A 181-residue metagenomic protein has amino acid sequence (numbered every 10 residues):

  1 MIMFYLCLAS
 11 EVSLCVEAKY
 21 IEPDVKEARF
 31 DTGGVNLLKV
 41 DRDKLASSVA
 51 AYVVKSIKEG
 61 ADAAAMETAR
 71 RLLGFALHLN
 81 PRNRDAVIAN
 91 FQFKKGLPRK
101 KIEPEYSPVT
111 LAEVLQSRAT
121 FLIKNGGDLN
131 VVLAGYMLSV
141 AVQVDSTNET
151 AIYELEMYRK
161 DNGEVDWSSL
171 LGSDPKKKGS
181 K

Functional and structural regions predicted by a protein language model:
L14-G60: N-terminal leader/linker segments that initiate helical-solenoid repeat arrays
K44-R71, V114-L129: Alpha-helical segment of the N-proximal tetratricopeptide repeat
A46-S47, F93-S117, Y158-K181: Alpha-helical linker/edge segments of TPR/alpha-solenoid repeat scaffolds and analogous pre-/post-domain helices
